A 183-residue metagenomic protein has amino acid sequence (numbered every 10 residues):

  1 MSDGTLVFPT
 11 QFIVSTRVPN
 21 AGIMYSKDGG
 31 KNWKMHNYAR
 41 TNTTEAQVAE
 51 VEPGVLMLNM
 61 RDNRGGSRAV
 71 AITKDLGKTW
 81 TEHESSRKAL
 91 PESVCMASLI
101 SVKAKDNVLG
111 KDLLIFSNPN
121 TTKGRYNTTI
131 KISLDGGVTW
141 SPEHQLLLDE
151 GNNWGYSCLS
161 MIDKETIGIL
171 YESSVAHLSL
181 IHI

Functional and structural regions predicted by a protein language model:
M1-Y25, G29, W33: Aromatic- and glycine-enriched pocket-lining scaffold segments that form the walls of small-molecule binding clefts
D3-F8, G54-M57, V108-F116, E165-I169: Entry beta-strands of beta-propeller and related beta-repeat scaffolds
T10-F12, N59-D62, S117-T122, L170-S173: Recurrent small/Gly-Pro-centered beta-turn motifs in extracellular repeat architectures
V14-P19, N63-G66, T122-Y126: Short, solvent-exposed loop/turn segments at conserved positions within beta-propeller repeat blades
M24-M35, A71-E82, R87-A89, K123 (+1 more regions): Asp-box/BNR beta-propeller loop motif
K88-V94, W140-I162: Conserved blade-ending motifs and adjacent loop-strand segments that build the rim/top face of beta-propeller domains
A89-G136: Loop/turn-rich, solvent-exposed surfaces of beta-rich toroidal or solenoidal domains
I181-I183: Conserved small/polar residues in nucleotide/adenosyl-binding loops
